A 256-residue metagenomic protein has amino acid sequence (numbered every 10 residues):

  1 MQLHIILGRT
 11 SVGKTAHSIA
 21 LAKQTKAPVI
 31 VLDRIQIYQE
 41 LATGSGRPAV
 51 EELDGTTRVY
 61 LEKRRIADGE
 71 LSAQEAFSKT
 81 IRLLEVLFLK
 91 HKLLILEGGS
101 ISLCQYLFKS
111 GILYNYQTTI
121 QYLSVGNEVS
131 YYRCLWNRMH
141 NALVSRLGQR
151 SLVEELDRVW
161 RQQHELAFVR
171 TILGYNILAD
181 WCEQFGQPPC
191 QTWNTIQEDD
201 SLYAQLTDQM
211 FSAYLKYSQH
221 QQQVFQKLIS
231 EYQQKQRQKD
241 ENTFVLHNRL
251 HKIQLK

Functional and structural regions predicted by a protein language model:
M1-H4, K92: Pre-Walker A (Motif I) flank of P-loop NTPase domains
L3-L21: Glycine-rich phosphate-binding P-loop
H4, I30, V59-L61, T119-V125 (+1 more regions): Hydrophobic/aromatic beta-strand patches that form the interior of the parallel beta-sheet core in alpha/beta enzyme
I6, L96-E97: Short glycine/serine/threonine-biased micro-segments
T15-I95, S102-Y116: N-terminal phosphate/diphosphate-binding loop that engages ATP/GTP or pyrophosphate donors across diverse enzyme folds
Q36, E40, L53, G99 (+3 more regions): A sequence-level detector of short, solvent-exposed, charge-rich linear segments
I95-L96, R170: Short, surface-exposed helix-loop/turn micro-motifs enriched in polar/charged residues
I112-K256: C-terminal accessory "lid"/substrate-recognition subdomains
